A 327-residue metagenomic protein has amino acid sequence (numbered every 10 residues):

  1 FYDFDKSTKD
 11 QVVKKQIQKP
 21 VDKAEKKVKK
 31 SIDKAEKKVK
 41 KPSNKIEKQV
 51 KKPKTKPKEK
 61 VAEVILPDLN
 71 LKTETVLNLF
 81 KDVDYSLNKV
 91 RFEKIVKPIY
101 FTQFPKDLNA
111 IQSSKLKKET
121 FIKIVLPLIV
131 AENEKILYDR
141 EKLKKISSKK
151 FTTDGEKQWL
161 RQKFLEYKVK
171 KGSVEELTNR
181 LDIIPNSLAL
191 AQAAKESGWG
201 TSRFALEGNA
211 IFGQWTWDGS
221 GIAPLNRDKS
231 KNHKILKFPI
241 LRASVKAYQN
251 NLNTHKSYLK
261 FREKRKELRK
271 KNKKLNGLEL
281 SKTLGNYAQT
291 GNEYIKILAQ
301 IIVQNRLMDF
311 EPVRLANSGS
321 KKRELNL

Functional and structural regions predicted by a protein language model:
F1-A191, K195, W199-L327: Catalytic cores of secreted/periplasmic lytic hydrolases that degrade extracellular macromolecules
